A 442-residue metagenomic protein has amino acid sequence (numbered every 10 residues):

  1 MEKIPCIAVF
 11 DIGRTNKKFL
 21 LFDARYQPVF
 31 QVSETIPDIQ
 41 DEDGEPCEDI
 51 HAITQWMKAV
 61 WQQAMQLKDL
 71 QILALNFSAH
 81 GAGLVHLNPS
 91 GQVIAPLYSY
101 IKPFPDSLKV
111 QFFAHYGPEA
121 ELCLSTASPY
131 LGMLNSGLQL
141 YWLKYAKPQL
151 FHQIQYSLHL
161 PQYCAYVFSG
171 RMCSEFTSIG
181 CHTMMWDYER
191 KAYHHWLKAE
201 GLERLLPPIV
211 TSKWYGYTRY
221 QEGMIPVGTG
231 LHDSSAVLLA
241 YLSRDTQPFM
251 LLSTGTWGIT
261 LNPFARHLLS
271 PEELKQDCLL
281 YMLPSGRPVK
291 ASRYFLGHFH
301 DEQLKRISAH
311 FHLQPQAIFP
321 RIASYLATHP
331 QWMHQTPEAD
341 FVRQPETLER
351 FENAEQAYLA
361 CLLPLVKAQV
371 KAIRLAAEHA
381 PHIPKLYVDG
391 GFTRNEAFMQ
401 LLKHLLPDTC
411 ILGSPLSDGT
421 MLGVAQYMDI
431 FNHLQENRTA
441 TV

Functional and structural regions predicted by a protein language model:
M1-L97, D106-S107, Q153, G223-T229 (+3 more regions): N-terminal glycine/serine-rich phosphate-binding loop of ATP-dependent small-molecule kinases, especially carbohydrate
V9, A114-A127, Y141-Q153, H159 (+5 more regions): Active-site core segments that coordinate phosphate-bearing ligands/cofactors across diverse enzyme families
K18, A59-L73, M133-W142, K147-P148 (+1 more regions): Conserved phosphate-binding loops in N-terminal lobes of ATP-dependent enzymes of the actin/Hsp70/sugar-kinase
L67-S99, A127-L134, A165-D187, V210 (+1 more regions): Short beta-strand-loop/turn "lid" adjacent to the catalytic site in phosphate-handling enzymes
S78-G83, S212-W214, T254-W257, P384-T393: Glycine-rich beta-strand-to-loop/alpha-helix junction loops that act as flexible
A82, P161-Y163, G180-C181, K213 (+2 more regions): Glycine-rich beta-alpha junction loops
K102: Carbohydrate-associated surface elements
H195-W214: A conserved helix-loop-beta module that forms one wall/lid of the active-site cleft in ATP-utilizing catalytic domains
